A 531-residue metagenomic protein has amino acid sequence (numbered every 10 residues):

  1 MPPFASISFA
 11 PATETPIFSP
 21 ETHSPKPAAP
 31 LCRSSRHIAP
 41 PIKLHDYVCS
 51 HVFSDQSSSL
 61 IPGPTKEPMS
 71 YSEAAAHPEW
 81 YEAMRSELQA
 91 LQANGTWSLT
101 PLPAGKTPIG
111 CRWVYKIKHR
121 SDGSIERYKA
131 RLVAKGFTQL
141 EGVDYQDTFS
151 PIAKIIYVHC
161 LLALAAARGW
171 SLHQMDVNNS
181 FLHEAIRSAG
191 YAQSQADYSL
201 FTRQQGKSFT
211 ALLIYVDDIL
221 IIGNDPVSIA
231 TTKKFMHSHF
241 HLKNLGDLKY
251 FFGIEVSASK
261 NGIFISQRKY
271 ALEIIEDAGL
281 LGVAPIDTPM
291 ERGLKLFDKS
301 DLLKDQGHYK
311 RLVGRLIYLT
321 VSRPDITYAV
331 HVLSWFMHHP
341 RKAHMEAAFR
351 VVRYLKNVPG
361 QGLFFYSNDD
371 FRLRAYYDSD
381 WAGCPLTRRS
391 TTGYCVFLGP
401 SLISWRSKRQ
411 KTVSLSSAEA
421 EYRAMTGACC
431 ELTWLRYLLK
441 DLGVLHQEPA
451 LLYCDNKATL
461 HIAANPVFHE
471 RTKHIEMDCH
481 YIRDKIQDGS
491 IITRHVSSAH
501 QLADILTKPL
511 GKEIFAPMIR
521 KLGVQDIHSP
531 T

Functional and structural regions predicted by a protein language model:
M1-R85, Q89, S150, E273-T288 (+2 more regions): Retroelement integrase C-terminal DNA-binding domain
R36, Y71, M84-E87, L91 (+27 more regions): Mobile genetic element proteins and their domesticated derivatives, centered on retroelements and DNA transposons
R85-H159, V177, L182, S194-Y215 (+2 more regions): Conserved beta-strand/loop block within the catalytic cores of divalent metal-dependent phospho-transfer/hydrolysis
K118-H119, L182-E184, R203-F240, E255-S266 (+3 more regions): Catalytic palm subdomain of template-directed nucleic-acid polymerases, centered on the conserved carboxylate motif
R131, K135-F137, L316, Y376-A418: RNase H-like nuclease fold core
I156, L162, Y215-V216, N244-G362 (+2 more regions): C-terminal reverse transcriptase regions that engage the nucleic-acid substrate
V177-F209, D277, Y309-V313, R388-G393: Conserved polymerase palm-domain catalytic core
R372, S390, L402, K408-T531: RNase H-like nuclease module associated with reverse transcription
